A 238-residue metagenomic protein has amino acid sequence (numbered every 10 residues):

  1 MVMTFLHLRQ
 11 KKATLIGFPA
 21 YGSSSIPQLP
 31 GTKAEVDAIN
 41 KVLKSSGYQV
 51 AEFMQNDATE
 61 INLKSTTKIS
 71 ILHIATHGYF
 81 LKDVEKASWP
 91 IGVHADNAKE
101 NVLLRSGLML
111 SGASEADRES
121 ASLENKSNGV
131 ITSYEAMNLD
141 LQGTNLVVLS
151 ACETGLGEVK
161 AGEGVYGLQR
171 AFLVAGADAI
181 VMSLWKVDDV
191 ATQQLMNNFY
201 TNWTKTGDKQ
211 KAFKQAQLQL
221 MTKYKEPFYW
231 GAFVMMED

Functional and structural regions predicted by a protein language model:
M1-D238: Catalytic cores of enzymes
